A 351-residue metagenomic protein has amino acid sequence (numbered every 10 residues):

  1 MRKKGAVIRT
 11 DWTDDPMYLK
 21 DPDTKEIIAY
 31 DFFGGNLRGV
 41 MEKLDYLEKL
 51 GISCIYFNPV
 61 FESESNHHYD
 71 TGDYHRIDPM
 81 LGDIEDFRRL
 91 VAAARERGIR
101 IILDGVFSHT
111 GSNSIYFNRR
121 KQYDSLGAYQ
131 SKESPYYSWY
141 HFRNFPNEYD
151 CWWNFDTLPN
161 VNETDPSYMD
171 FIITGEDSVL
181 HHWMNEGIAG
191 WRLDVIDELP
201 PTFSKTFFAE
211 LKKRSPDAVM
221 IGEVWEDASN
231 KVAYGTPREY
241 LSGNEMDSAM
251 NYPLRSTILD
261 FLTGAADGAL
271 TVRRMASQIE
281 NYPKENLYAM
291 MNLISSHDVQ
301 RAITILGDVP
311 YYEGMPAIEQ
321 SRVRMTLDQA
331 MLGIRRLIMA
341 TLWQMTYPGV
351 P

Functional and structural regions predicted by a protein language model:
M1-S53, V60-E186, F207, K213-R214 (+1 more regions): Substrate-binding/active-site clefts of carbohydrate-active enzymes
F33, P166-M169, R192-V195, L306 (+1 more regions): Active-site rim elements
L37, M41-L44, P201-S204, I334-T341: Short, hydrophobic/amphipathic alpha-helical packing segments that form internal helix faces or helix-helix interfaces
S53, A189, V350: Short acidic/polar active-site loop segments enriched in Thr and Asp
V60, P166, D197-E198, S296: Short, surface-exposed acidic/glycine-rich loop or hinge patches that mediate macromolecular interfaces
D73, D104, R192-D194, E223 (+1 more regions): Acidic active-site catalytic centers that drive phospho-/nucleotidyl reactions and related ester hydrolyses
V91-I99, S108-H109, S114-S125, V179-H181 (+3 more regions): Active-site-proximal helices and loops of the catalytic beta/alpha 8
A266-P351: Active-site-proximal substrate-binding groove within the catalytic cores of carbohydrate-active enzymes
